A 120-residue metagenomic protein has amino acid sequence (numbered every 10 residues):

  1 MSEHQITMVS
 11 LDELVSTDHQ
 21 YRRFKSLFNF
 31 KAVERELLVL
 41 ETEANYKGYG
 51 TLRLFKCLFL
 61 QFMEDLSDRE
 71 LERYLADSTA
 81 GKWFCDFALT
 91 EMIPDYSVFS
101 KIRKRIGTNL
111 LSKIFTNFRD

Functional and structural regions predicted by a protein language model:
M1-N29: Charged, often Cys/His-bearing segments associated with DNA-binding zinc-finger transcription factors
H19, F24, C57, L71 (+1 more regions): Short, conserved catalytic/metal-binding motifs centered on acidic residues
Q20-F59: Basic, short loop/linker segments at the boundary and entry of helix-turn-helix/winged-helix-like folds
R35, T79, D95: An anion-engaging/catalytic patch
F62: Short, aromatic/basic-rich helix-turn unit that serves as a nucleic-acid recognition element
E70-W83: DNA-recognition alpha helix
F87-D120: Active-site- or DNA-interface-adjacent structural scaffold in DNA-acting proteins
